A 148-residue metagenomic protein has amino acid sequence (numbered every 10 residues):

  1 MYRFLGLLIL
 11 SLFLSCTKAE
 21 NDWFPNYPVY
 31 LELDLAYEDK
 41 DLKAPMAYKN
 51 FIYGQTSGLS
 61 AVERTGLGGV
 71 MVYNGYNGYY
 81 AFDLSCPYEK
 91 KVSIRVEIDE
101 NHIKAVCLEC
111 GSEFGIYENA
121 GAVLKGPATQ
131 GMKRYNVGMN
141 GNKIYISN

Functional and structural regions predicted by a protein language model:
M1-L7: Sec-dependent signal peptide recognition, specifically the positively charged N-region followed immediately by
L12-S15: C-terminal motif of bacterial Sec signal peptides marking the signal peptidase cleavage site
A19-E100, K133-N148: N-terminal pre-ligand scaffold of iron-sulfur
E89, C110-S112: Short Cys/His-rich metal-coordination motifs, predominantly Zn2+-binding knuckles/fingers
H102-K104: Hydrophobic transmembrane alpha-helices and their immediate loop junctions in multi-pass integral membrane proteins
C107: Nucleic acid-binding interface residues in structured DNA/RNA-binding domains, emphasizing the DNA-engaging scaffolds
S112-N148: Short Fe-S-cluster ligation motifs
